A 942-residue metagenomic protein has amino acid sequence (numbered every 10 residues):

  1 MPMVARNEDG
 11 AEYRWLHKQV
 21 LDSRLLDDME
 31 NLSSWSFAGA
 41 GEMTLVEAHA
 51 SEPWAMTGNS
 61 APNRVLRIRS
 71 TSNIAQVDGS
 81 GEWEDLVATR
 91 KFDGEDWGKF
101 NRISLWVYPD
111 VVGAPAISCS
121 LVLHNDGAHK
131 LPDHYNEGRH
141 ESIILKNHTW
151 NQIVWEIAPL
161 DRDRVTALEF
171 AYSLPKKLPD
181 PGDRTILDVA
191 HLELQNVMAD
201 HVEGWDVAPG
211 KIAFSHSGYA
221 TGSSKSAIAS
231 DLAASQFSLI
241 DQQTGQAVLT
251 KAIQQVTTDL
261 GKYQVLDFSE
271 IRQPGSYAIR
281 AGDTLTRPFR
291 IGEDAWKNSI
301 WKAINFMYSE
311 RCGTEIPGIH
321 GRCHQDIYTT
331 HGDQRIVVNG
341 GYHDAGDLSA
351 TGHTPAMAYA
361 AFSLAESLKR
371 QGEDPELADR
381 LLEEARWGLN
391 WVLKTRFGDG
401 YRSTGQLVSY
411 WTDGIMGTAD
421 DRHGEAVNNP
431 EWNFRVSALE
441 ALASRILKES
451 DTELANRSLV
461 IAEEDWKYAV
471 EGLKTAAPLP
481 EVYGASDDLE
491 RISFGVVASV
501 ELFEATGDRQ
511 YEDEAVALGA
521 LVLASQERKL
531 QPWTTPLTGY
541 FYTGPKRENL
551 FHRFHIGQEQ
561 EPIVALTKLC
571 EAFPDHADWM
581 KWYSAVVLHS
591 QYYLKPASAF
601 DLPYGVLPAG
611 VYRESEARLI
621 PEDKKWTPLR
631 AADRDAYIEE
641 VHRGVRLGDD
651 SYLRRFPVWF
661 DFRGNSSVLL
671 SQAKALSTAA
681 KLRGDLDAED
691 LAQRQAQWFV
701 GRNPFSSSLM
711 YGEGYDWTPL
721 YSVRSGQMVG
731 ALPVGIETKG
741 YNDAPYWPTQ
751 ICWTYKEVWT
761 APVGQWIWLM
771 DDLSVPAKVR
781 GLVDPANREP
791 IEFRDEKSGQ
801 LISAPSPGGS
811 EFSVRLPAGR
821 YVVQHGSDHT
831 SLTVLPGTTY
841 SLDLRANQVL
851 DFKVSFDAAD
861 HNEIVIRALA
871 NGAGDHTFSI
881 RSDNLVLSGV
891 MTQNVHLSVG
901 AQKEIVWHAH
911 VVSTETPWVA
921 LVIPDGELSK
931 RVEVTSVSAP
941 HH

Functional and structural regions predicted by a protein language model:
M1-S51, M307, F699: Extracellular carbohydrate-recognition regions
P2-E8, A199-V202, D206-A208, D241-T244 (+5 more regions): Glycan-recognition and catalytic cores of secretory/periplasmic carbohydrate-active enzymes
M29, R102-L105, A116-L121, D126 (+2 more regions): Extracellular beta-strand ligand-recognition surfaces/modules
A50-E84: Short carbohydrate-recognition loop motifs
S70-D161, T185, S882-N884: Extracellular ligand-binding interfaces
L249-Q255, R794-E811, R815, L897-S898: Short, acidic Ser/Thr/Gly-rich low-complexity loop/linker segments typical of extracellular and cell-surface proteins
V256-T258, Y263-F268, G809-R815, T839 (+1 more regions): Short, surface-exposed beta-strand/beta-hairpin micro-motifs centered on an aromatic residue
Q824-Q848, V890-L897: Structured interaction patches on ligand/partner-binding surfaces of diverse proteins
